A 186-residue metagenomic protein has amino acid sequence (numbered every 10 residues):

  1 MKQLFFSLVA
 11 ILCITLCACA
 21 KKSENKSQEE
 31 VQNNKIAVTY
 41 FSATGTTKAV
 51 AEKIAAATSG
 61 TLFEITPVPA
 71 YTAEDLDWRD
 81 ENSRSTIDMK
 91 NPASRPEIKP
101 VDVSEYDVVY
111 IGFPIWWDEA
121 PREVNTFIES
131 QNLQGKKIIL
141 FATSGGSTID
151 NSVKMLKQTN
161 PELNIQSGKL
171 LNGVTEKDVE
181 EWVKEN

Functional and structural regions predicted by a protein language model:
L4-L8, A20-N186: Active-site-proximal alpha-helix that buttresses catalytic centers in soluble enzyme cores
I11-L12: Repetitive helical segments and hydrophobic/amphipathic motifs
T15-A18: C-terminal motif of bacterial Sec signal peptides marking the signal peptidase cleavage site
